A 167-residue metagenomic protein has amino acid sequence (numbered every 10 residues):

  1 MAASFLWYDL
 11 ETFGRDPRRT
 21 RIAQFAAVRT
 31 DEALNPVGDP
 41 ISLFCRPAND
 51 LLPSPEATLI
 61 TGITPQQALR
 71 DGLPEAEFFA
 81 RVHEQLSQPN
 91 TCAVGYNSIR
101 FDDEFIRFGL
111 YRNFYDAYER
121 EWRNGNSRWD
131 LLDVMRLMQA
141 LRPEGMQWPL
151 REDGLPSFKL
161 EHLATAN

Functional and structural regions predicted by a protein language model:
A3-F5, R19-I63, L86-N167: Metal-dependent phosphoesterase core characteristic of DEDDh/y 3'-5' exonuclease domains
L10-R18: Short acidic, Gly/Ser-rich segments with clustered Asp/Glu that frequently serve as metal-coordination loops in enzyme
I60-R81, L86: Metal-dependent phosphoesterase signature
